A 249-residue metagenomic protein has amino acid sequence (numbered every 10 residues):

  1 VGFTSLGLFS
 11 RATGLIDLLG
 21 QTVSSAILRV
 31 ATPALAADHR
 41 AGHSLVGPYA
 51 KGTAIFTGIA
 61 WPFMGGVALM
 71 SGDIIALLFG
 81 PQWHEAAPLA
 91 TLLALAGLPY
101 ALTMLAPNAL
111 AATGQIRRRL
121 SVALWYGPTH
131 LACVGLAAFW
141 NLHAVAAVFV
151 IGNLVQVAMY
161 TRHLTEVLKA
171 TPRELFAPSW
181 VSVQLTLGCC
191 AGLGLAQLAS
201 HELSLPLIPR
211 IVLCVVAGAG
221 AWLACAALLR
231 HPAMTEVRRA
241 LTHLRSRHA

Functional and structural regions predicted by a protein language model:
V1-D17, V46-G47, Q82-A90, V212-L213: Interfacial/gating helices of multi-pass transporter permease domains
V1-F3, M70-G72, F79-W83, G114-Q115 (+4 more regions): Short helix-capping/hinge motifs at transmembrane helix termini and TM-loop junctions
A12, I16-A60, P107-A112: Helix-loop junctions and terminal segments of transmembrane helices in multi-pass membrane transport/translocation
T13, S25-L28, P88-L168, C214-A219 (+1 more regions): Short runs within selected transmembrane alpha-helices of multi-pass transporters and secretion channels
V23, V46-A101, L131-F139, T186-C190: Alpha-helical transmembrane segments of multi-pass membrane transport and lipid-handling proteins
V30-S44, L164-V181, R239: Interhelical loop/hinge segments that connect adjacent transmembrane helices in multipass membrane
W125-H130, W180-L195: Hydrophobic membrane-spanning alpha-helices of multi-pass integral membrane proteins
R162, A170-P172, G194-A249: Membrane-proximal transmembrane or re-entrant/amphipathic helices at the cytosolic face
